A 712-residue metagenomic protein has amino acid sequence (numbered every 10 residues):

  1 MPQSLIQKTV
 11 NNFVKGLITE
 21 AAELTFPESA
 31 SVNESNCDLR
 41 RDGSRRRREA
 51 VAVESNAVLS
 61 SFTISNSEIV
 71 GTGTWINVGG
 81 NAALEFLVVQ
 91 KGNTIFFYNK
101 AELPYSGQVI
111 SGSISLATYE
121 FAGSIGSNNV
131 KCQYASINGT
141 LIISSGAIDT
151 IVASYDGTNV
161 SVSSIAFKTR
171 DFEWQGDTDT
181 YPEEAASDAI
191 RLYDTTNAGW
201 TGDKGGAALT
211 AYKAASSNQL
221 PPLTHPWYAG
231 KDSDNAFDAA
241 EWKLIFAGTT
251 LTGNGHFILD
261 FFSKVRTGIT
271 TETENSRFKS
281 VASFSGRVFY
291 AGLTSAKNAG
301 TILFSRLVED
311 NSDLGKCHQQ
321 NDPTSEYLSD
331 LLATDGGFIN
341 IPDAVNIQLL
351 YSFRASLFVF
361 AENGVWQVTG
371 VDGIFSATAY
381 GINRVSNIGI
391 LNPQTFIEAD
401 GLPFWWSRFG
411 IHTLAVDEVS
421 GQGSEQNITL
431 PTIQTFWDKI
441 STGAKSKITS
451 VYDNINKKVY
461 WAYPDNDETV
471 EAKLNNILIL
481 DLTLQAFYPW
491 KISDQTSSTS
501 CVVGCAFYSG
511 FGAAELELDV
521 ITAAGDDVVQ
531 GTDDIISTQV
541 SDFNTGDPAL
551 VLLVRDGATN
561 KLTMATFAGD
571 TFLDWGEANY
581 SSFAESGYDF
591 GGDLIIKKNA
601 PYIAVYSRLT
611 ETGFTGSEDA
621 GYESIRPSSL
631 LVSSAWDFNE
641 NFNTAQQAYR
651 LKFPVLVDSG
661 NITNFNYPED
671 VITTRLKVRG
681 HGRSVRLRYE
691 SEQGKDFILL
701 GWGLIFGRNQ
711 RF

Functional and structural regions predicted by a protein language model:
M1-S113, V152, G157-N159, S163-Y181 (+2 more regions): N-terminal beta-propeller domains
M1-V109, F121-I142, V345, N387-L402 (+1 more regions): Beta-sheet repeat architectures centered on beta-propellers
Y98-K100, Y193-T195, Y212-A214, Y228-D232 (+6 more regions): Predominantly extracellular/luminal cell-surface or secreted proteins
L103-I114, T158-S161, G253, G373-G381 (+2 more regions): Beta-strand initiation motifs
S136-I137, G146, V281-G286: Active-site-adjacent structural elements in enzyme catalytic domains
G146-S164, H225, G230-A247, G300-F304 (+3 more regions): Short, surface-exposed terminal/edge motifs of secreted or surface/virion proteins that either
S164-N254: Autoprocessing Asn-cyclization modules and mimics
L357-V385: Surface-exposed extracellular loop regions of Gram-negative outer-membrane beta-barrel proteins
